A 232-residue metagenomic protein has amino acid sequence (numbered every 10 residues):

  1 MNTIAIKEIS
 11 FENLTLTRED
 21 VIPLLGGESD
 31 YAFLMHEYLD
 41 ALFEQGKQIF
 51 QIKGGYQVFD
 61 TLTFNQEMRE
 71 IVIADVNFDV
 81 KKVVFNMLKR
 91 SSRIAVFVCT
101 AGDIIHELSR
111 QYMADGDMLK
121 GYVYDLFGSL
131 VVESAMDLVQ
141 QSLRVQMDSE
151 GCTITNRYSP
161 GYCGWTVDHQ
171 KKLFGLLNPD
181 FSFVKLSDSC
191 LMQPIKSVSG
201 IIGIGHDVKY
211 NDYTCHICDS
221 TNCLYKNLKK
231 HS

Functional and structural regions predicted by a protein language model:
M1-G121: Active-site helix-to-loop segments that bind/position phosphate- or nucleotide-bearing substrates and donors across
R18, F43, I105-H106, Q140 (+2 more regions): Alpha-helix initiation and N-capping motif
E37, A41, L130, S134 (+1 more regions): Conserved active-site and cofactor/substrate-binding residues in soluble primary-metabolism enzymes
G46-F50, L143, M147, D219-N222: Structural signal for hydrophobic packing residues in well-ordered secondary-structure cores of soluble enzyme domains
T100-G102, V145, S197-G203: Short secondary-structure transition/capping segments
D117-L176: Internal, well-folded beta-alpha domain core
E150-Y225: Short terminal or interdomain "cap/linker" segment that borders an active site or interface and mediates
N227-S232: Short cysteine/histidine-rich zinc-coordinating motifs and their immediately flanking basic loops
